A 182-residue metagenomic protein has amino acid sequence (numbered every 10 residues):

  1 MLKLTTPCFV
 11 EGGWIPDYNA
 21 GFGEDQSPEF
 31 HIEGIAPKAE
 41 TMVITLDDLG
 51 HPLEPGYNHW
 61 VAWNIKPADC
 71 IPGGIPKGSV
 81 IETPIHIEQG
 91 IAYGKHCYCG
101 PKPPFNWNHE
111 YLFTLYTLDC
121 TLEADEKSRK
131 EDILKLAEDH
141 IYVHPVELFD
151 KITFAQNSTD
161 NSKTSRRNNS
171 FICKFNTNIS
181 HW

Functional and structural regions predicted by a protein language model:
M1-S162, R166, F171-F175, W182: N-terminus-centered regions that define maturation/targeting leaders and the start of the first functional domain
